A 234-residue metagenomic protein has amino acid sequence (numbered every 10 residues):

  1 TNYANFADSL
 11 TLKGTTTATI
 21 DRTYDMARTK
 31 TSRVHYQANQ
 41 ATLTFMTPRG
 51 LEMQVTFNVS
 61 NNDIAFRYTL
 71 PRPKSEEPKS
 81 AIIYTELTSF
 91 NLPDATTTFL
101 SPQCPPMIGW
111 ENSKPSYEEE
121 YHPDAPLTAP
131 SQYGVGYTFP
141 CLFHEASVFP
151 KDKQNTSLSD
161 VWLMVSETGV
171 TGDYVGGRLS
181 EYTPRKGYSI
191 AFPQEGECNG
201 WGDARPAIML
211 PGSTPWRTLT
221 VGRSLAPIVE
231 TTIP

Functional and structural regions predicted by a protein language model:
T1-I233: N-terminal accessory beta-strand-rich subdomains and adjacent acidic, glycine-rich linkers that precede catalytic cores
